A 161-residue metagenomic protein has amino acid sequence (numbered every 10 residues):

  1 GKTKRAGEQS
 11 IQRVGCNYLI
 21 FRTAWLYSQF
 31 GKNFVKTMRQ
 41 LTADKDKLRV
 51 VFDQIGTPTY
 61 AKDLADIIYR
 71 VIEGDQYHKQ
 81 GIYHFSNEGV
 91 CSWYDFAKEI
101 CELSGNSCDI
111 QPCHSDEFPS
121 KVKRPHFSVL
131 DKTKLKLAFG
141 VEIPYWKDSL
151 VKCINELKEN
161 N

Functional and structural regions predicted by a protein language model:
T3: Active-site helix of classical SDR
Q9-G56, K62-D63, Y69-R70: NAD(P)-dependent short-chain dehydrogenase/reductase
Q29-F30, Q54-A65, F85-L103, K152: Substrate-binding strand-loop-helix patch in Rossmann-like NAD(P)-dependent oxidoreductase/epimerase domains
D63, Y69, Y77-G81, K158: Catalytic phosphate/metal-binding cores of nucleic-acid and nucleotide-processing enzymes, i.e., regions that mediate
G74-V122: Mid/C-terminal beta-alpha module of Rossmann-like enzyme folds, strongest in SDR-family dehydrogenases/epimerases
E117-K136: A hydrophobic C-terminal alpha-helical subdomain
W146-N161: Amphipathic terminal alpha-helices
